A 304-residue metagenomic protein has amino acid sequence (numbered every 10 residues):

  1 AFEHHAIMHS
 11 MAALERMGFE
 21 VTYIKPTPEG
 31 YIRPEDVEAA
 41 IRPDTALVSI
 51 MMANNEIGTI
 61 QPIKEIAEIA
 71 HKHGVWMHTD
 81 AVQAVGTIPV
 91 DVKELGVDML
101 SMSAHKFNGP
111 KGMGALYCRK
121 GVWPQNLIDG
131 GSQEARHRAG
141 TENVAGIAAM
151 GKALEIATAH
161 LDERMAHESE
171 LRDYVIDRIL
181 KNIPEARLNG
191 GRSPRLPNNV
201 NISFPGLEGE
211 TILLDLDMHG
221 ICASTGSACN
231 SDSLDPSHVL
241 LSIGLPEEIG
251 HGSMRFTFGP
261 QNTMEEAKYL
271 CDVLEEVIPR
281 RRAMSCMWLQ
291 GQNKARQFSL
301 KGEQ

Functional and structural regions predicted by a protein language model:
A1-Q304: Pyridoxal 5′-phosphate
